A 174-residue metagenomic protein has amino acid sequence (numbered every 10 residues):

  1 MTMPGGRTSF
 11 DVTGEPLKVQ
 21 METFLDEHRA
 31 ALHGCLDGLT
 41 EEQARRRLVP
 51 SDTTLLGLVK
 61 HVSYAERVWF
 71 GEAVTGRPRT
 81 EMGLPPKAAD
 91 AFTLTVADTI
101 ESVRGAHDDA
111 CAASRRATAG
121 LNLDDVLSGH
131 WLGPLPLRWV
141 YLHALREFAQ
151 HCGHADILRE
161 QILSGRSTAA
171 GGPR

Functional and structural regions predicted by a protein language model:
T2-V12, K18-D37, E41-A89, G129-R174: Short, contiguous alpha-helical
D90-S128, P136-A144, A149: Acidic/histidine-rich alpha-helical segments that form the ligand environment of transition-metal centers
